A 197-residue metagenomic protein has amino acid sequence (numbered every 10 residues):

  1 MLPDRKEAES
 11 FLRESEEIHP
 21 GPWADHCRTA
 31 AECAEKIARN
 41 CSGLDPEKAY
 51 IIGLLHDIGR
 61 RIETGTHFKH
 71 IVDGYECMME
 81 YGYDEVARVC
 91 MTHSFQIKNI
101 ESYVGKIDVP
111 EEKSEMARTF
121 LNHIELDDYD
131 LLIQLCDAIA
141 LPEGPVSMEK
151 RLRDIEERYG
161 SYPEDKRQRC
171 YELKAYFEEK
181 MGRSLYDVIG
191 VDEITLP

Functional and structural regions predicted by a protein language model:
M1-A8, K48: Acidic-glycine-rich active-site phosphate/pyrophosphate-binding loop
R5-P20: Generic N-terminal amphipathic, Lys/Arg-enriched alpha-helix
R13-E16, N40-I155: Divalent metal-dependent catalytic cores for phosphoryl transfer on phosphate-bearing substrates
P22-A24: A short, charge-rich alpha-helical start-of-domain segment used by transcription regulators
C33: Conserved alpha-helix/loop element of class I SAM-dependent methyltransferases that forms part of the SAM/SAH-binding
S161-P197: Charged phosphate-binding loop/patch that engages nucleotide di/tri-phosphates or the phosphate backbone of nucleic
